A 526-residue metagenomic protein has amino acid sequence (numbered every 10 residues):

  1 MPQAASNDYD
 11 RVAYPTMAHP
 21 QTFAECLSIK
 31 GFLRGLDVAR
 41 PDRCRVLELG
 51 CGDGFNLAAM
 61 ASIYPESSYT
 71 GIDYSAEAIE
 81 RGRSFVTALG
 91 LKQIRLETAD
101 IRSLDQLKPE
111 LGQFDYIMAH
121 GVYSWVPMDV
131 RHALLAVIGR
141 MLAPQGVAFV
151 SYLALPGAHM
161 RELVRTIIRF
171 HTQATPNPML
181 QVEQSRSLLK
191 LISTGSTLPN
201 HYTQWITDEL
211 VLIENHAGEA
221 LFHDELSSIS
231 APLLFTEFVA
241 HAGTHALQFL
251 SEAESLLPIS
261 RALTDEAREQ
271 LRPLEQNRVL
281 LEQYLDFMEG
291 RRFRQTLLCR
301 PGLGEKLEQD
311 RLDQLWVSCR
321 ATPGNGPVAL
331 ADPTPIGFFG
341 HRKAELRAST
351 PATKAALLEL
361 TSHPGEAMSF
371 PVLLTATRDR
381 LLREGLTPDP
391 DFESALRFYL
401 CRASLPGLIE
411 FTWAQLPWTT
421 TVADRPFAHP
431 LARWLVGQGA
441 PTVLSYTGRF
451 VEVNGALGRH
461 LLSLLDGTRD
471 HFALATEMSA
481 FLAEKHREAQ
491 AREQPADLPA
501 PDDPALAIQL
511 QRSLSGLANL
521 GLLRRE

Functional and structural regions predicted by a protein language model:
R11, P15-C44, A59: Conserved alpha-helix/loop element of class I SAM-dependent methyltransferases that forms part of the SAM/SAH-binding
D53-E66: Conserved SAM-binding loop of SAM-dependent methyltransferases across substrates and taxa, primarily the Class I
S75: Conserved SAM/SAH-binding beta-strand->alpha-helix loop
G90-S103: Conserved SAM-binding strand-loop segment of SAM-dependent methyltransferases
Q106-Y116: A short acidic, Gly/Pro-enriched loop at the edge of an enzyme's catalytic core that lines a small-molecule cofactor
H132-P144: A short glycine-rich, Lys/Arg-flanked "PGG" loop and its adjoining helix->strand segment in the class I
V150-P176, L180, S185, L191-L198: Conserved class I S-adenosyl-L-methionine
S260-E275, V279-L303, R342-E526: Long, charge-rich, low-complexity alpha-helical segments
